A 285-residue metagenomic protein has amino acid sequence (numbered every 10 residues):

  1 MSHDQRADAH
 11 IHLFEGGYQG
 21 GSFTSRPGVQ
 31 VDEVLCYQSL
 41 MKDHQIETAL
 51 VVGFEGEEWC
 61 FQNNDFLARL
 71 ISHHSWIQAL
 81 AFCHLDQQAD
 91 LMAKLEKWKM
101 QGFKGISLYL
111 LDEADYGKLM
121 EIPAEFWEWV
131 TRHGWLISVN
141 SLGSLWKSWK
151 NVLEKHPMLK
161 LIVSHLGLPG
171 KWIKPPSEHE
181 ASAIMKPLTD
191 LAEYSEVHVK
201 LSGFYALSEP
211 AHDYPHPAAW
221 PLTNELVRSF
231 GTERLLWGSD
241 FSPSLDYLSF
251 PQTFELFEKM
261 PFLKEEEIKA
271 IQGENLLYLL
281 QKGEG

Functional and structural regions predicted by a protein language model:
M1-A9, L13, Y18-T48, N224-E225 (+2 more regions): Mid-to-C-terminal alpha-helical segments outside catalytic/metal-binding sites
A7-I11, A49-V51, Q78-A81, I106-L108 (+4 more regions): Hydrophobic faces of well-ordered beta-strands that scaffold small-molecule active sites in alpha/beta enzyme cores
H10, M41, L67, W98 (+7 more regions): Conserved, mostly hydrophobic/aromatic
S25-V52, E57-S72, E96: Alpha-helical scaffold segments that flank or form the walls of functional sites
P27-V31, E55-Q62, H84-L91, E113-M120 (+5 more regions): Acidic-and-aromatic substrate-binding clefts and catalytic sites of carbohydrate-active enzymes
E58-S144, K150-N151, F204: Active-site gating/metal-coordination segments in enzymes
F61-I77, I162-V163, P215-R228, P251-M260: Short, electropositive alpha-helical surface patch
G117-L236: Catalytic pocket-lining loop regions of alpha/beta-barrel enzymes, especially the amidohydrolase/enolase/GH5 lineages
